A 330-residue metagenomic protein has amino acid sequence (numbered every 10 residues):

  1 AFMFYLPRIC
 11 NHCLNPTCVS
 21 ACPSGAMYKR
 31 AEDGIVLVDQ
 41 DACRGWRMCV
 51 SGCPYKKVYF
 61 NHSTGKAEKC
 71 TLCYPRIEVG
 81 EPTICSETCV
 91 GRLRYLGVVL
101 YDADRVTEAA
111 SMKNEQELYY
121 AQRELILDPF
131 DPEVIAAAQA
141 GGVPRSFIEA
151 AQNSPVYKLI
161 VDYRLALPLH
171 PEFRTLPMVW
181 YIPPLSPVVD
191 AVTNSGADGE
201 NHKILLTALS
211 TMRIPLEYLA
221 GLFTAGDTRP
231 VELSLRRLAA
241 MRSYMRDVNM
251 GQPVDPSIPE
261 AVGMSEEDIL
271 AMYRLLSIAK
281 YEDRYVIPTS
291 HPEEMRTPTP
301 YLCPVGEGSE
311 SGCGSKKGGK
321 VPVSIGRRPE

Functional and structural regions predicted by a protein language model:
A1: Carboxylate/His-rich catalytic cores and anion/metal-binding grooves
C13, C73, I182-P184: Structured loops at beta-to-helix junctions and adjacent beta-edge loops in soluble globular domains
N15-A42, M48-G65, E78-D102: Iron-sulfur cluster-binding cysteine motifs and their immediate structural context in ferredoxin-like electron-transfer
E68-T71: Membrane-embedded catalytic interface detector for glycan/lipid assembly enzymes
G91-E330: Long, compositionally biased charged/polar accessory segments in the mid-to-C-terminal portions of proteins
